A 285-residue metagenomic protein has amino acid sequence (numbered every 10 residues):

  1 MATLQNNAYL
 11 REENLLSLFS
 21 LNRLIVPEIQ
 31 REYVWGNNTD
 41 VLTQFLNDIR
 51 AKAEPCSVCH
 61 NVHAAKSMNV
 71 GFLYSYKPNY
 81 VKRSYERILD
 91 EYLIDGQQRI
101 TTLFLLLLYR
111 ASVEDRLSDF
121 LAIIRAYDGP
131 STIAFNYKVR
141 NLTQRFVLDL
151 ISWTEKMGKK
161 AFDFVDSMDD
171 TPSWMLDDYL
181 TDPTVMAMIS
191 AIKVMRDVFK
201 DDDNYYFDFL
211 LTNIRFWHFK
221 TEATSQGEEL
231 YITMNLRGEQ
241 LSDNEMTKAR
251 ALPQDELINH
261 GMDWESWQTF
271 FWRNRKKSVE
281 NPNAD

Functional and structural regions predicted by a protein language model:
M1-D285: Covalent nucleotidyltransferase
